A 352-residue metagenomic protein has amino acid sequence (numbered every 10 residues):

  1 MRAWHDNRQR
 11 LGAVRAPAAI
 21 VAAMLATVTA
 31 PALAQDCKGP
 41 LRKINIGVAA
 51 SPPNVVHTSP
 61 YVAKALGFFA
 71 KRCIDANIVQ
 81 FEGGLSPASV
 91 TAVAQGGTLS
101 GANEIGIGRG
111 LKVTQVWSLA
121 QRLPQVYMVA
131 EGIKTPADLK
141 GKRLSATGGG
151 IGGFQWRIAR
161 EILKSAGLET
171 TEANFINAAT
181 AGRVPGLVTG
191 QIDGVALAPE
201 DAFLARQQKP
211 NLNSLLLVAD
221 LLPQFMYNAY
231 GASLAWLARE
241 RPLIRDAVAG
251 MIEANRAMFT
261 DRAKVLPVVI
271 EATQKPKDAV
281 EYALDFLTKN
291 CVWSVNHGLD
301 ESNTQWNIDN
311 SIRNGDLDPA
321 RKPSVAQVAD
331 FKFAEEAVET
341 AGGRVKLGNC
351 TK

Functional and structural regions predicted by a protein language model:
M1-V14: N-terminal secretory signal peptides that target proteins for export/translocation
G12-A23: Sec-dependent N-terminal signal peptides
T29-P31: N-terminal signal peptide c-region/cleavage motif recognized by signal peptidases
Q35-A179, R183-G186, D193-P199, S214-Q224: Short, glycine-/small- and polar/acidic-enriched structural segments that line small-molecule recognition paths
V56, A65, T98, A102 (+11 more regions): Stable alpha-helical elements in mature extracytoplasmic
G182-Q274: Pocket-lining segment of extracytoplasmic ligand-binding domains
A238-P319: Secondary-structure end/capping motifs
D309-K352: Conserved C-terminal helix/tail region of periplasmic/extracytoplasmic solute-binding proteins
